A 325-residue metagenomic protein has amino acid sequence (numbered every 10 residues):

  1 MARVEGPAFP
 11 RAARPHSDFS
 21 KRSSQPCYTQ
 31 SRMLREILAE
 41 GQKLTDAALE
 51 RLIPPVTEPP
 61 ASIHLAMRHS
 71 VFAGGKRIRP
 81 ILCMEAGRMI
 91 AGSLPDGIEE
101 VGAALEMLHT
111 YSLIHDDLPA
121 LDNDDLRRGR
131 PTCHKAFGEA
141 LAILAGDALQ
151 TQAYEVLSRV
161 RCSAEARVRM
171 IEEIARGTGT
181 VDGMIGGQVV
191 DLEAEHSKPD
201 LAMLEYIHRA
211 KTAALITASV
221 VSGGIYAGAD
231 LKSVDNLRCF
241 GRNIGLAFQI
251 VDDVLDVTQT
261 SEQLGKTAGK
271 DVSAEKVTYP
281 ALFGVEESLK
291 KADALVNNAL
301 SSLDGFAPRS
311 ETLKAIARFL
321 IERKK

Functional and structural regions predicted by a protein language model:
M1-A13, S24: Intrinsic, low-complexity polybasic segments
Q30-R51: N-terminal leader/targeting segments and the immediately adjacent pre-domain N-terminus
E40-L44, I53-S302, P308-I321: Mg2+-dependent prenyl diphosphate-binding active-site environment of isoprenoid biosynthetic enzymes
